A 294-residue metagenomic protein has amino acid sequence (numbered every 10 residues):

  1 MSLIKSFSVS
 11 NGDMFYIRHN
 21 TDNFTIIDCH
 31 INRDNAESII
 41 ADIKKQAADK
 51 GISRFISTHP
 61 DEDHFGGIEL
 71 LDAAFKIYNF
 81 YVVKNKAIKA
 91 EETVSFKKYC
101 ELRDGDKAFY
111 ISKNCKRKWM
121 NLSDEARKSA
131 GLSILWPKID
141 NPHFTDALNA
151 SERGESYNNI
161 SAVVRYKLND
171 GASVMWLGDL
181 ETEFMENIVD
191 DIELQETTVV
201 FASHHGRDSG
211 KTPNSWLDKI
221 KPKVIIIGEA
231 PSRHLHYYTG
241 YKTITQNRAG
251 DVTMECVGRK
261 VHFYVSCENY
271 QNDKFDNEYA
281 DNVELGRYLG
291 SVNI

Functional and structural regions predicted by a protein language model:
M1-K50, K113-E196, G250-G258, V265-I294: Core dinuclear metal-dependent hydrolase active-site scaffold
L3-K5, N79, K107-F109, G131-S133 (+1 more regions): Conserved beta-strand segments of alpha/beta enzyme cores
N11, I31-D34, P60-H64, K86-K89 (+5 more regions): Solvent-exposed loop/turn segments at secondary-structure junctions within structured extracellular/periplasmic domains
T25, R33-A87, D191-R207, D218-I225: Active-site metal-binding motif and surrounding structural segment of the metallo-beta-lactamase
D28-H30, T58-P60, V83-N85, K113-C115 (+5 more regions): Active-site-proximal beta-strand/loop segments in catalytic clefts of secreted hydrolases
N35, I39, H64-G67, E92-Y99 (+2 more regions): Stable alpha-helical elements in mature extracytoplasmic
D63, A90-T93, R103-A108, I188-D191 (+1 more regions): Internal alpha/beta domain cores that form substrate/cofactor-binding pockets in large enzymes and binding proteins
E91-K128: Conserved glycine-bearing catalytic or ligand-binding loops at nucleotide- and phosphate-handling centers of large
